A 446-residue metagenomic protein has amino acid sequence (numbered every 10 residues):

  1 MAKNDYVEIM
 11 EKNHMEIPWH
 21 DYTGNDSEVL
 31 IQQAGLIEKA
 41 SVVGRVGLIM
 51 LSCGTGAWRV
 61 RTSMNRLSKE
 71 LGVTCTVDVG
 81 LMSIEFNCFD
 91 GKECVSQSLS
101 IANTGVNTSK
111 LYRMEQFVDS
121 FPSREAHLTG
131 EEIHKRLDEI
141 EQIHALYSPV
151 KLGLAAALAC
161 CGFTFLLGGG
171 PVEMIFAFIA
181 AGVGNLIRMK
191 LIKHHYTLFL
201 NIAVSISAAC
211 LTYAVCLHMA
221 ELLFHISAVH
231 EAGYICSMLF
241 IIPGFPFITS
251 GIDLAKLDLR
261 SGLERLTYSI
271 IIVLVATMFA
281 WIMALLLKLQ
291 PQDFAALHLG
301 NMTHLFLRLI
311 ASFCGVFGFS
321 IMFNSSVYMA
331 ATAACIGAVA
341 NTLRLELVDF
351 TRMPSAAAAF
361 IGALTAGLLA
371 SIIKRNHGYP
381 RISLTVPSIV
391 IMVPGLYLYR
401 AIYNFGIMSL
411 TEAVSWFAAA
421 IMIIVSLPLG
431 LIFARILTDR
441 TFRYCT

Functional and structural regions predicted by a protein language model:
M1-H134, E139-E141: Soluble N-terminal domains of membrane-associated systems
E131-H144, L158-G169, R188-Y196, L286-G300 (+3 more regions): Short juxtamembrane and helix-loop transition motifs at transmembrane-helix boundaries in membrane proteins
L146-T249, I321-F323, V327, T332: Core alpha-helical transmembrane segments of integral membrane proteins
V150-L154, M174-I179, L200-V204, L266 (+8 more regions): Hydrophobic alpha-helical transmembrane segments
L166-A180, V229-P243, A295-A311, T351-L364 (+1 more regions): Structural signature of hydrophobic alpha-helical transmembrane segments
A220-V229, L287-N301, N404-S415: Membrane-interface helix termini and inter-helical loops of multi-pass transporters
G233-M238, T249-D253, L257-V273, C335-N341 (+1 more regions): C-terminal transmembrane helix-loop-helix hairpin of multi-pass membrane proteins
T249-F319: Membrane-embedded hairpin module used as a gating/binding unit in multi-pass transport and secretion proteins
